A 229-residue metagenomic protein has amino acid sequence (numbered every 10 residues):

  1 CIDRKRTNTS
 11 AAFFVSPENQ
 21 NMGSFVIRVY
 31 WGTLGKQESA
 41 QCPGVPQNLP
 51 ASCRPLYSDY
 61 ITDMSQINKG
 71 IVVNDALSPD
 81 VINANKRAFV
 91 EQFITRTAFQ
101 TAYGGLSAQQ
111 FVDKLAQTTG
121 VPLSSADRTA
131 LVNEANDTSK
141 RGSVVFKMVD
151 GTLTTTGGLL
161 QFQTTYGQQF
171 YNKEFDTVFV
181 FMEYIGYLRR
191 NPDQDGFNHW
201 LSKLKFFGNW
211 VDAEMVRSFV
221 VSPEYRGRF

Functional and structural regions predicted by a protein language model:
C1-F229: Composition-driven recognition of low-complexity segments enriched in small/aliphatic/hydroxylated residues
